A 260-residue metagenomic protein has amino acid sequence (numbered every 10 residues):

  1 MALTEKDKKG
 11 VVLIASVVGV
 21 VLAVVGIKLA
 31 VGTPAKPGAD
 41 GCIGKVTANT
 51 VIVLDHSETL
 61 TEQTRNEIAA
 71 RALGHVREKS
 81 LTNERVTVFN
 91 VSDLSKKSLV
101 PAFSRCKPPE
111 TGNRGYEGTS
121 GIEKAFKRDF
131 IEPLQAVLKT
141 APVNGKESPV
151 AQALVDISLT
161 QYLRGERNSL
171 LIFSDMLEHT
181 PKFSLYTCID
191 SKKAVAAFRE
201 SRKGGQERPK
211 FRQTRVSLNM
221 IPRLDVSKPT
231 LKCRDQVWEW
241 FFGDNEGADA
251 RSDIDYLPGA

Functional and structural regions predicted by a protein language model:
L3-V51, S57-R65, G259: Acidic, polar low-complexity linker/tail segments
K45-E117, S169-L171: Von Willebrand factor
K45-L60, P133-T140, S217-P222: Acidic/histidine-rich, surface-exposed loop or edge segments in extracytoplasmic proteins
L54-H56, I157, R167-P181: DG-centered beta-turn motif at the end of beta-strands
L60-T64, K96-V100, H179-F183, V226-P229 (+1 more regions): Extracytoplasmic/secreted cell-surface and envelope-processing proteins
I68-H75, Q152-V155, A194-G204: N-terminal post-signal-peptidase region of extra-cytosolic proteins
T111-G165: Von Willebrand factor
A194-A260: Von Willebrand factor type A / integrin I
